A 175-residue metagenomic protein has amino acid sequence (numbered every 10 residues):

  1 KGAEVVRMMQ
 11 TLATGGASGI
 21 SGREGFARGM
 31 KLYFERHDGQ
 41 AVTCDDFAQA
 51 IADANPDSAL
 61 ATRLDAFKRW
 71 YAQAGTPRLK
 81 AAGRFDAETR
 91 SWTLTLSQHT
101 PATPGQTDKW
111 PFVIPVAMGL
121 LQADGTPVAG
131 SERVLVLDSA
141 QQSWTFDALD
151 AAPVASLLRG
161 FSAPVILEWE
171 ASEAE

Functional and structural regions predicted by a protein language model:
G2, G29-M30: Catalytic-domain carbohydrate-binding cleft regions of carbohydrate-active enzymes
V5-M8, L12-G15, I20-A27, E35-E175: Non-catalytic accessory/interaction domains
